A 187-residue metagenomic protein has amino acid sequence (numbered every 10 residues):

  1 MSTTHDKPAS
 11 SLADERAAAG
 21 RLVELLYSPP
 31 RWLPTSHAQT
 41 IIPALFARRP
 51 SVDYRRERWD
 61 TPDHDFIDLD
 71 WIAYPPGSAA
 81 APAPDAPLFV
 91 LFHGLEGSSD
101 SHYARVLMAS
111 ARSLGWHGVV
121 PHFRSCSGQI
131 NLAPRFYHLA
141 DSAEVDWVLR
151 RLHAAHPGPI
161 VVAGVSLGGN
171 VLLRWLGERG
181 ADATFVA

Functional and structural regions predicted by a protein language model:
M1-A47: N-terminal presequences and immediately downstream first alpha-helices
S36-P82: N-terminal cap/lid segment of alpha/beta-hydrolase-fold proteins
D85-G94: Short beta-strand element of the alpha/beta-hydrolase
L95-H102, R112, S127: Short substrate-entry loop that stabilizes the transition state in hydrolases
Y103-V120: Short amphipathic alpha-helix adjacent to the substrate-entry channel of hydrolases
R105-A109, D146, R150, L173-G177: Short, hydrophobic alpha-helix immediately C-terminal to the catalytic nucleophile
S110, R124-V161: Catalytic nucleophile-loop/oxyanion-hole region of alpha/beta-hydrolase and closely related hydrolase-like folds
R151-A187: Primarily recognizes the serine-hydrolase "nucleophile elbow" in alpha/beta-hydrolase and SGNH/GDSL folds
